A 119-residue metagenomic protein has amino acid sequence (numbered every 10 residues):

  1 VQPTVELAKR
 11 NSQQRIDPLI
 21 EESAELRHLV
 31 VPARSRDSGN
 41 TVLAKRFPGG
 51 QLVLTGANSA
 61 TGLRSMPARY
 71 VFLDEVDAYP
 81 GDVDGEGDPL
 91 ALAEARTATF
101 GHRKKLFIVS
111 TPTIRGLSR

Functional and structural regions predicted by a protein language model:
V1-R119: Phosphate/NTP-binding elements of NTP-utilizing enzymes
